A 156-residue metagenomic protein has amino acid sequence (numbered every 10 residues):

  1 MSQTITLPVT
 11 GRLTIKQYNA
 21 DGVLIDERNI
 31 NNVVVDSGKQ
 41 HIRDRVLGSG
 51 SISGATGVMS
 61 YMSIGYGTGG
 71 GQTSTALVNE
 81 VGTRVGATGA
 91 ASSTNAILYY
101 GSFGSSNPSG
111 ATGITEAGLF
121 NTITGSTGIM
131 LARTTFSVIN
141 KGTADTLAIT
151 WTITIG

Functional and structural regions predicted by a protein language model:
M1-T115, T122-G156: Small cysteine-rich, disulfide-bonded extracellular modules of the LU/uPAR three-finger superfamily and closely related
